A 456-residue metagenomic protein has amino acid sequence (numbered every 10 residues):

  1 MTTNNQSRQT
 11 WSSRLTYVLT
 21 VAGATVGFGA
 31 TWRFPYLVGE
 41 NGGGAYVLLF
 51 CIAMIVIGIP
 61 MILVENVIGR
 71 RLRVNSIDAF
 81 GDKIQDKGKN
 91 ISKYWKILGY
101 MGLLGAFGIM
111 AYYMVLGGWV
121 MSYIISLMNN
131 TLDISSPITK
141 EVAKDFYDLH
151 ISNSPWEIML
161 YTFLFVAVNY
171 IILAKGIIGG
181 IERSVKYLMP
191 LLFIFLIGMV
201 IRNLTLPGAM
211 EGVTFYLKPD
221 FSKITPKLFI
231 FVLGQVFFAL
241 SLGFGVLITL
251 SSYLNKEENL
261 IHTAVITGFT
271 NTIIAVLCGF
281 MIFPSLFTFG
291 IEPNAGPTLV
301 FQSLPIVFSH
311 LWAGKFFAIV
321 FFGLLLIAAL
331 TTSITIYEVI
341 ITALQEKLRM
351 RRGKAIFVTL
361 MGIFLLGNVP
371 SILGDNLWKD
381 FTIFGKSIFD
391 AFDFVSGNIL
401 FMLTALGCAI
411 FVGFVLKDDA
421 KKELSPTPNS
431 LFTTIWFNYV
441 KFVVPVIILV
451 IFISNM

Functional and structural regions predicted by a protein language model:
M1-W32, M61-N66, R70-Y100, N255-N259 (+1 more regions): Membrane-interface "cap" regions at the ends of multi-pass membrane proteins
T2-N4, G117-L149, Y253-E257, H262 (+5 more regions): Helix-loop-helix connectors at the membrane interface of multi-pass transporters/channels
T2-S7, W11-S13, E182, K186-L330 (+2 more regions): Membrane-embedded translocation segments of transport machinery
N5-R8, L37-N41, V74-M101, M114-I178 (+5 more regions): Inter-helical loop and helix-membrane interface segments of multi-pass membrane transporters/permeases
T10-V21, Y46-L49, S92-F107, Y161-F163 (+6 more regions): Select transmembrane alpha-helical segments in multipass membrane proteins
T16-A53, S251, I261-V265, F269-T270: Transmembrane helix-boundary motif of multi-pass solute transporters/channels
L98-L103, L348-L360, A391-I448: C-terminal membrane-solvent junction of multi-pass transporters and transport-like membrane proteins
Y113-P137, F193-F215, P284, V369-D375 (+2 more regions): Hydrophobic alpha-helical segments and their helix-loop junctions in multi-pass secondary transporters
